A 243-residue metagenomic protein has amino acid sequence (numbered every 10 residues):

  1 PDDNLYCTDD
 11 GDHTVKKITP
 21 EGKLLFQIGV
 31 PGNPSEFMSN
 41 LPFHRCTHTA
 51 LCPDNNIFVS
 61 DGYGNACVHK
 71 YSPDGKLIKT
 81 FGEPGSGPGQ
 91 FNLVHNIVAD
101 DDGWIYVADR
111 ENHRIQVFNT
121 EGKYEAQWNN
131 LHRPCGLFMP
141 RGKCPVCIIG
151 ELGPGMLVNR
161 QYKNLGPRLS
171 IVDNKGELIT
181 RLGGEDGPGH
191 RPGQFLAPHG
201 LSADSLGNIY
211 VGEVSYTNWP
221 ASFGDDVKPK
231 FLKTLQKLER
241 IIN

Functional and structural regions predicted by a protein language model:
P1-N243: Eukaryotic scaffold repeat domains enriched in small/polar residues
